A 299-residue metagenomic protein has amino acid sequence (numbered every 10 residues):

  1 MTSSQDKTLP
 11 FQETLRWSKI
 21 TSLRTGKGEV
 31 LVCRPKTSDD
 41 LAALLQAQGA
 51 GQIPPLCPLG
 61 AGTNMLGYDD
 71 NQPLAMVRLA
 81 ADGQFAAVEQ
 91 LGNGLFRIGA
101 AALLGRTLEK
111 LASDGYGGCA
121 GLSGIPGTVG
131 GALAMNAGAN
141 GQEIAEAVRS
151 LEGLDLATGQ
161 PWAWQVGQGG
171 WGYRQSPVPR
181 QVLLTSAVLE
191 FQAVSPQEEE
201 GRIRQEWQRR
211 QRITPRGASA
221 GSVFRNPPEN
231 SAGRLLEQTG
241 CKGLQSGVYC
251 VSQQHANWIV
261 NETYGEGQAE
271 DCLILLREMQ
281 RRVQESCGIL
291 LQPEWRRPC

Functional and structural regions predicted by a protein language model:
T2-V129: Anion-binding (especially nucleotide phosphate/pyrophosphate-binding) glycine-rich loop and adjoining beta-alpha core
F11-E13, K19, M65, L154-I274 (+1 more regions): Phosphate/pyrophosphate- and phosphate-bearing ligand-binding catalytic cores of soluble enzymes
G26-K27, L31-S38, L66-F85, A134-G167 (+1 more regions): Structural signature of FAD isoalloxazine-binding scaffolds in flavoprotein oxidoreductases
K27, A61-T63, A102, I125-A132 (+5 more regions): Gly/Ser/Thr-rich helix-start
Q52, L59-A61, A147, G217-A218 (+1 more regions): Short, basic and Ser/Thr-rich N-terminal targeting/leader segments
A61, G105, M135-G138, G167-W171: Short acidic (Asp/Glu) patches
A102-E109, A137-G138, S176-P179: N-terminal short leaders/motifs
